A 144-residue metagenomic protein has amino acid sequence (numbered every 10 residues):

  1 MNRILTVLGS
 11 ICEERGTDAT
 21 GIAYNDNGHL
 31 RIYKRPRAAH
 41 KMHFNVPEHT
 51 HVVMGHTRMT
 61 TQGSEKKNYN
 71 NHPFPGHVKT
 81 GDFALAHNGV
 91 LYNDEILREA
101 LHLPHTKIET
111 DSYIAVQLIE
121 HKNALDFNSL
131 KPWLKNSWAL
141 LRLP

Functional and structural regions predicted by a protein language model:
M1-P144: Conserved short alpha-helical segments that host acidic/polar catalytic motifs at enzyme active sites
